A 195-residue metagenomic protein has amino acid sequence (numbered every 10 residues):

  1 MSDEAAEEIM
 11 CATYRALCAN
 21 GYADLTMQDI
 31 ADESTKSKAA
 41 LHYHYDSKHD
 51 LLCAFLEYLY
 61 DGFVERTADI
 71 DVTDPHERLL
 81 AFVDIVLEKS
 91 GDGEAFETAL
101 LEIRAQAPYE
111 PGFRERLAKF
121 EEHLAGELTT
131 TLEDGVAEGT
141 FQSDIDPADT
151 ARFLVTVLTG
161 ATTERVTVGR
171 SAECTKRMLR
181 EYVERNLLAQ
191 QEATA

Functional and structural regions predicted by a protein language model:
S2-E8, A12-A54: Helix-turn-helix
A6, Y14, V64, A68 (+6 more regions): Solvent-exposed, non-membrane alpha-helical residues enriched in polar/charged side chains
R15, A19, S47, D69 (+6 more regions): Conserved amphipathic alpha-helical interaction elements at protein-protein interfaces in regulatory, energy-coupling
A54, R66-T98, P147-L154, K176: Hydrophobic alpha-helical connector segments
E57-G62: Short, basic, alpha-helical segments at the C-terminal edge of helix-turn-helix-like DNA-binding modules
G91-D92, T130-Q142: A surface-exposed regulatory interaction patch that couples sensing to output across bacterial transport/metabolic
G91-R114: Amphipathic alpha-helical segments used for helix-helix packing
G112-A118, E122, V136-V183, E192-A195: Hydrophobic/aromatic-rich alpha-helical bundle segments in the mid-to-C-terminal region
